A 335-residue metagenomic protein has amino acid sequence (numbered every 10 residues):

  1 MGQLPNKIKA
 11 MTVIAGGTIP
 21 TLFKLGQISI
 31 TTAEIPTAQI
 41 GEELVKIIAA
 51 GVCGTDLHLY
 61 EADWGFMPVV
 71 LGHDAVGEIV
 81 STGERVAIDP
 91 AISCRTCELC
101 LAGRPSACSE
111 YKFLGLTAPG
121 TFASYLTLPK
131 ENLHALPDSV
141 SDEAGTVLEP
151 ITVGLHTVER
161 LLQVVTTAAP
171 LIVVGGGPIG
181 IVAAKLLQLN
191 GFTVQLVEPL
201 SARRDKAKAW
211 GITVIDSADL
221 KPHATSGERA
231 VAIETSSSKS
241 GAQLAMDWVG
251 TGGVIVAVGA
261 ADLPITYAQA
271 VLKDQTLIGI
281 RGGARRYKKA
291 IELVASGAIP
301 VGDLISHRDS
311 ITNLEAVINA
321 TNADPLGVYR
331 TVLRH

Functional and structural regions predicted by a protein language model:
G2-I8, Q243, K288-H335: C-terminal hydrophobic helical "lid"/dimerization subdomain of Rossmann-like NAD(P)H-dependent oxidoreductases
T12-T37, G51-E78, P105-P119: N-terminal glycine-rich cofactor-binding segment
E34-A50, Y60-E98, P137-S139: Glycine-rich beta-strand-centered segment in the early N-terminal region that forms part of a ligand/cofactor-binding
I92-V174: NAD(P)H dinucleotide-binding glycine-rich loop of Rossmann-like/cofactor-binding domains, especially the beta1-alpha1
V140-D219: Mid-domain Rossmann-like dinucleotide-binding core that forms the NAD(H)/NADP(H) cofactor-binding site
I172-V173, E234, A257: Hydrophobic Val/Ile/Leu positions in short beta-strands of Rossmann-like dinucleotide-binding domains
A218-G227: Short amphipathic alpha-helix with an adjacent loop that forms part of the alpha/beta core around
K239-A298, H335: Glycine-rich phosphate-binding loop and adjacent beta-alpha segment of Rossmann(oid) nucleotide-cofactor-binding
